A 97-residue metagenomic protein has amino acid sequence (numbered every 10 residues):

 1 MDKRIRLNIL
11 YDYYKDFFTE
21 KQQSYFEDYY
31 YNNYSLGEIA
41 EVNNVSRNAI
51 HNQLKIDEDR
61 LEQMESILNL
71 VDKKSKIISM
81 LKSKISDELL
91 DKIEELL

Functional and structural regions predicted by a protein language model:
K3-K15: Short, Lys/Arg-enriched N-terminal segment that forms or immediately precedes the first helix of a structured domain
E20-Y31: Short amphipathic alpha helix immediately N-terminal
I39-A40: Hydrophobic positions on the alpha-helical face of helix-turn-helix-like DNA-binding modules
R47-N48: Key DNA-contact positions within bacterial/archaeal DNA-binding proteins
Q53-I56: Residues within the DNA-recognition helix of helix-turn-helix
E58-E65: C-terminal flanking helix
N69-L89: Intrinsically disordered, low-complexity basic tails/linkers immediately adjacent to helix-turn-helix/homeobox/MYB/SANT
